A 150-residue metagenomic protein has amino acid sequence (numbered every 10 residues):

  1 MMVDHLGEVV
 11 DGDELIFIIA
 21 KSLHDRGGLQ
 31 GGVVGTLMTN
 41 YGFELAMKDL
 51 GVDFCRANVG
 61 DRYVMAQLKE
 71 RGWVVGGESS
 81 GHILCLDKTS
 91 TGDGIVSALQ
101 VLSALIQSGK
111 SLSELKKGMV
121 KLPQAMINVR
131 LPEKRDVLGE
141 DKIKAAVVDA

Functional and structural regions predicted by a protein language model:
M1-V3: N-terminal small/polar loop signature for handling phosphorylated ligands or for N-terminal nucleophile
H5-L6, L29-A150: Phosphate-binding and adjacent anionic-ligand microenvironments
L6-L15: Short beta-strand elements at the ligand-binding edges of bilobed clamshell
L15-I16, A20-L23: Anionic ligand-binding catalytic core segments
